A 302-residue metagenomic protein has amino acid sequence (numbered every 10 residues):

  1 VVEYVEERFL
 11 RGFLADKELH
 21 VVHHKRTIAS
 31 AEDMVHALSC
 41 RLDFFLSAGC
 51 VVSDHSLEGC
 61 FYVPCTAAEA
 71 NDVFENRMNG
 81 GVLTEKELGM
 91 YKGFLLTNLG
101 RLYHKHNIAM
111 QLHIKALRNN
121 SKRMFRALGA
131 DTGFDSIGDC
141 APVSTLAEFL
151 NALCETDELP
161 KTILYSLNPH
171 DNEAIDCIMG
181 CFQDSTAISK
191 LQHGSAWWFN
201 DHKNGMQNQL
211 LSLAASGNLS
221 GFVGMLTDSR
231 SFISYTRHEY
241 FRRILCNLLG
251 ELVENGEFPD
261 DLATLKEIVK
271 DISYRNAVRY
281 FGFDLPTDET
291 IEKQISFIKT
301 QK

Functional and structural regions predicted by a protein language model:
V1-A15: Long, hydrophobic, well-ordered secondary-structure blocks that form the structural core and pocket-lining surfaces
V2, L57-G59, A116-R118, S166-D171 (+2 more regions): Active-site-proximal loop/turn and secondary-structure-junction residues that shape catalytic pockets, frequently
A15-K161, H170-I188, G205-G224, R242-G250: Histidine/acidic residue-rich metal-binding segments in metalloenzymes
Q111-K115, I163-L167, H193-A196, L219-R237: Short acidic/histidine-rich active-site segments
G133-G138, A196-D201, F232, T236: Short, contiguous acidic/charged loop-to-helix segments that flank catalytic cores in large enzymes
K161-L164, T264: Beta-strand segments within the central parallel beta-sheet cores of soluble alpha/beta enzyme folds
N168-P169, K190-L210, D260-F283: C-terminal helical cap
L219-S220, R237-K302: Mid-to-C-terminal alpha-helical segments outside catalytic/metal-binding sites
